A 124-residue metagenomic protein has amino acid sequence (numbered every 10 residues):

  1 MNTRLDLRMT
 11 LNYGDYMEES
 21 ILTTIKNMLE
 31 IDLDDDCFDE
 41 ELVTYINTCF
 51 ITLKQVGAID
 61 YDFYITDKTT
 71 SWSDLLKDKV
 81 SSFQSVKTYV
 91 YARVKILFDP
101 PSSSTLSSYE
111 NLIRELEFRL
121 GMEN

Functional and structural regions predicted by a protein language model:
N2-S82, L106, R114-N124: Conserved short "hinge" loops at termini or chain/domain junctions
T88-D99: Short, hydrophobic/amphipathic alpha-helical patches that form generic packing surfaces within helical domains
F98-L106: C-terminal structural segments of small proteins and small subunits
